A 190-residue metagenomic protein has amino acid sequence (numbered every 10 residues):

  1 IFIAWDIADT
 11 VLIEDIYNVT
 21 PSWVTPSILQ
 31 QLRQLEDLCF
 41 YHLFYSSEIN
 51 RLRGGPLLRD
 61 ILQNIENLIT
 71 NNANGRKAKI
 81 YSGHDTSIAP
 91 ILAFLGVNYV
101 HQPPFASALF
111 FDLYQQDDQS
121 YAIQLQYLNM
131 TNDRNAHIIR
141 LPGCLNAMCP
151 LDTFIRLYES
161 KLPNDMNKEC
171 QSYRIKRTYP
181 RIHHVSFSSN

Functional and structural regions predicted by a protein language model:
I1-N190: Signature for phosphate-centric chemistry
